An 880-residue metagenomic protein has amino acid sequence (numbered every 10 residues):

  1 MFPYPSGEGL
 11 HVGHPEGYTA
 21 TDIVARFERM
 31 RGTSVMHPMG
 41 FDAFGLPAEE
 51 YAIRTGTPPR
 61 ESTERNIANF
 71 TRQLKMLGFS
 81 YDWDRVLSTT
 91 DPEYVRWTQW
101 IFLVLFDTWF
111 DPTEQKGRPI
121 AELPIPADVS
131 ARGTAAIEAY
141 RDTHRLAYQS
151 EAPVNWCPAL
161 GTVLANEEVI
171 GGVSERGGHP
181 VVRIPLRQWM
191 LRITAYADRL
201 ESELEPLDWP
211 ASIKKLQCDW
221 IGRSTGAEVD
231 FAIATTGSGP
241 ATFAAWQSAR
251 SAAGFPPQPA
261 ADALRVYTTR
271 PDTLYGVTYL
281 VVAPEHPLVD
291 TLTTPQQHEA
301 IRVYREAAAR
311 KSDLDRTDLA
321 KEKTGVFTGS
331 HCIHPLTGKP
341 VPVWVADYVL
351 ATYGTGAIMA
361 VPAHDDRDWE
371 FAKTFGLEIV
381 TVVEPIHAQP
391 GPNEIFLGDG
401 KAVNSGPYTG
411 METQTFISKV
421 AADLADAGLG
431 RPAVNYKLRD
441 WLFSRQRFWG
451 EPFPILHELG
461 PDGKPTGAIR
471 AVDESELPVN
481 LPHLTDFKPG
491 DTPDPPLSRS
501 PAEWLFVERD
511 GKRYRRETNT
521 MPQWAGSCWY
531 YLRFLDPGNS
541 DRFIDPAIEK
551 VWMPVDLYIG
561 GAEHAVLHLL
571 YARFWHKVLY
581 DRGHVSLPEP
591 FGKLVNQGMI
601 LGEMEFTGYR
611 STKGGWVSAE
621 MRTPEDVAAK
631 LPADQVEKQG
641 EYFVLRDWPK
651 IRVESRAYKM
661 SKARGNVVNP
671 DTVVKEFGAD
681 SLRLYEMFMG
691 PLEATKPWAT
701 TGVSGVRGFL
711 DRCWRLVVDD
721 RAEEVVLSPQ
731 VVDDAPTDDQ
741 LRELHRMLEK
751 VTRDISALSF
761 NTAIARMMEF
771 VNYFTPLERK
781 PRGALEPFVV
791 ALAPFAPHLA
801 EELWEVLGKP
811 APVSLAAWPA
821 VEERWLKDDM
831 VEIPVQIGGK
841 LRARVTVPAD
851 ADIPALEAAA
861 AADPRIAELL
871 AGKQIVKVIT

Functional and structural regions predicted by a protein language model:
M1-P59, T63, L87-T98, T268-T269 (+3 more regions): N-terminal catalytic cores of NTP/NDP-binding nucleotidyl/phosphoryl-transfer enzymes
P15, A263-H286, W441, R447-P454 (+3 more regions): Conserved phosphate/anionic-ligand binding catalytic regions in large, soluble enzymes, centered on
T21-D22, S34, H286-E394: Catalytic alpha/beta core of large soluble enzyme barrels
D42, T113, I120, T143 (+8 more regions): Helix-rich, typically C-terminal accessory recognition domains appended to large enzymatic cores
T55-L264, P271-D272, A357-E474, R652 (+4 more regions): Residue patterns forming the tRNA-binding/recognition surfaces of aminoacyl-tRNA synthetases and related DALR
M190-T225, A283-F327, S475-E503, F788-A817: Amphipathic alpha-helical
G226-E228, E384, G391-A422, D426-A433 (+6 more regions): Long, charged, mostly alpha-helical binding arms that flank functional sites
P271, A283-H286, H298, I358 (+11 more regions): Basic, alpha-helical terminal appendages of large translation-related enzymes
